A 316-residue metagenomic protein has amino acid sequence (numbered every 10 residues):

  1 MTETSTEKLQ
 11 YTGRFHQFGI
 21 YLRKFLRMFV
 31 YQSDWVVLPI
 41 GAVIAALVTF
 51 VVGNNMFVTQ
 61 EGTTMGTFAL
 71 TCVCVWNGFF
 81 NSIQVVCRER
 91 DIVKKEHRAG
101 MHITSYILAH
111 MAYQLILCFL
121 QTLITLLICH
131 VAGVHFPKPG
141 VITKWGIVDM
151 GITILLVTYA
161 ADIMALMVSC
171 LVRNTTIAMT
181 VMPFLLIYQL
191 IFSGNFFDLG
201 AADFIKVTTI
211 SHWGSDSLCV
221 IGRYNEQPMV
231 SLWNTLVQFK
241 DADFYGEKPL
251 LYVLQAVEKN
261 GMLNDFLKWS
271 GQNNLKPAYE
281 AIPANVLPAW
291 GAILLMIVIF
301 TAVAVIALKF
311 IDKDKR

Functional and structural regions predicted by a protein language model:
M1-T12: Non-transmembrane, juxtamembrane loop and terminal tail segments of multi-pass eukaryotic membrane proteins
Q10, G19, L26-R316: Membrane-spanning alpha-helical segments of multipass transporters and channels
